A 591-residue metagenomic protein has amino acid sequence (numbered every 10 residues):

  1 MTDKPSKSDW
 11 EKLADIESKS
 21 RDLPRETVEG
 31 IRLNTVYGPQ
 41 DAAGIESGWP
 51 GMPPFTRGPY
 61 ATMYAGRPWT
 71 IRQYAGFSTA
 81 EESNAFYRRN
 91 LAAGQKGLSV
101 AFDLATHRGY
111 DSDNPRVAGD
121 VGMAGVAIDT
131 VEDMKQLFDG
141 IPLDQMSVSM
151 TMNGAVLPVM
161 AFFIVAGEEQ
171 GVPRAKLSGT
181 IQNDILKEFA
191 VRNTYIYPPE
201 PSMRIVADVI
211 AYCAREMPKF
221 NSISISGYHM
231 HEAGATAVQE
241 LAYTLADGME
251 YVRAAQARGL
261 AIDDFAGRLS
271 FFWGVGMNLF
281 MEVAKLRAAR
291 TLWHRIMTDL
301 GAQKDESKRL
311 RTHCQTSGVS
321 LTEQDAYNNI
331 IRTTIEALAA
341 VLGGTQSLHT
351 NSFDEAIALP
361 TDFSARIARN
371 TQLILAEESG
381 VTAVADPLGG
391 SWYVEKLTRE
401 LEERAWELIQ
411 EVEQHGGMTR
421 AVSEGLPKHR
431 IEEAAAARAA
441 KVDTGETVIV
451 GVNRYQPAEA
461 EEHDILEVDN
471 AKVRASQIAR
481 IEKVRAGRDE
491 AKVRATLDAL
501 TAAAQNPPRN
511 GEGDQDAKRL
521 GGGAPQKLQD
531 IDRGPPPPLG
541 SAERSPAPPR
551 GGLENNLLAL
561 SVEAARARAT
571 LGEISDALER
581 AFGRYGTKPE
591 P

Functional and structural regions predicted by a protein language model:
M1-E132, L137-D144, G167-E169, E407-Q410 (+4 more regions): Acidic/polar, glycine-rich intrinsically disordered N-terminal extensions of enzymes
T2-L33, P39-G44, M160, V238-N328 (+1 more regions): Gly/Pro-rich turn-and-neighbor structural signature
W69-A75, L98-V100, A124, M146-N153 (+5 more regions): Hydrophobic faces of well-ordered beta-strands that scaffold small-molecule active sites in alpha/beta enzyme cores
A92-L98, G140-M146, A166-L177, A211-N221 (+10 more regions): Secondary-structure transition/capping motifs at alpha-helix termini and the adjoining loop/turn into the next element
Q95, V117-Q256, E282-I296, A326-T334: Active-site cavity-forming subdomains of large catalytic enzyme subunits
V159, G234-A242, G276-A288, T316-I330 (+5 more regions): Short glycine/threonine-rich loop-to-helix capping motif typified by GTGT followed within a few residues by an Asp-Pro
N183-K187, N193-T194, S202-L260, I331-I409 (+1 more regions): Mobile "lid/hinge" segments at catalytic clefts and subdomain interfaces of large enzymes
N510-G513, G522, G540, G551-G552: Glycine-biased, low-complexity coil/linker segments
